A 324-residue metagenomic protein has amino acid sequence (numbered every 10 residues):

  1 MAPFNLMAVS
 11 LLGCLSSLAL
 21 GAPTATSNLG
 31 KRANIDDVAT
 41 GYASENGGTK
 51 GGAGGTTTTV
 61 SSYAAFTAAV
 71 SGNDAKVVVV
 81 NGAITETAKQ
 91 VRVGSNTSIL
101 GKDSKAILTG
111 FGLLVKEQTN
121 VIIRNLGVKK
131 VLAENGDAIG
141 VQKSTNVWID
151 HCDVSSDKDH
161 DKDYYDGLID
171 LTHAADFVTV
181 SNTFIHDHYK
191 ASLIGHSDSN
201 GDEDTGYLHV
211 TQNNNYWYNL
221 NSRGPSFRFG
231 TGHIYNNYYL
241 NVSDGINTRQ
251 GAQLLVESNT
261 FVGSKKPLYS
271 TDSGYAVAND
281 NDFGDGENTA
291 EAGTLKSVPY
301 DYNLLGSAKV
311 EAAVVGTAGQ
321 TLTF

Functional and structural regions predicted by a protein language model:
M1-L29: Fungal secretory targeting signals
L18-R32, A313-L322: Fungal extracellular Ser/Thr-rich, low-complexity intrinsically disordered regions
V38-V78: Acidic Gly/Asp/Thr-rich repetitive segments characteristic of extracellular carbohydrate-active and adhesion proteins
T67-A75, G82-S98, A106-N125, K129-T145 (+1 more regions): Extracellular beta-strand-rich solenoid/capping regions of secreted or surface-exposed proteins that bind or remodel
K89-V93, I107, F111-E117, D137-K143 (+6 more regions): Glycine-rich beta-solenoid repeat tracts in large extracellular/virion proteins
N96-K102, T119-K130, T145-D159, A175-H196 (+4 more regions): Right-handed parallel beta-helix
S226-T231, Y235-Y239, S243-F324: Extracellular beta-rich repeat passengers
